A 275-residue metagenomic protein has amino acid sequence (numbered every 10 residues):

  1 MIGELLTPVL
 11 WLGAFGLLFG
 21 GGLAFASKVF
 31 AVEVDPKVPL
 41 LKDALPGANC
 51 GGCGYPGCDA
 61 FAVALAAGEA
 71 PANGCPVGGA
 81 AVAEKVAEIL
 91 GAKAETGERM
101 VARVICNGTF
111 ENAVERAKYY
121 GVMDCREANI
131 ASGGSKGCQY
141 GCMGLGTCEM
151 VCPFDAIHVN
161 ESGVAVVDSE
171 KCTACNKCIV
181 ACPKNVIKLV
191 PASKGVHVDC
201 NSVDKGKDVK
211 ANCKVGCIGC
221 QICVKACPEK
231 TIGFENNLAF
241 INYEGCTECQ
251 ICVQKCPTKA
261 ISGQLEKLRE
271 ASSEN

Functional and structural regions predicted by a protein language model:
I2-A226, K230, K255, K259-N275: Ferredoxin-type iron-sulfur electron-transfer modules and their immediate structural context
I222, I232-F234, L238-F240: Strongly charged, low-complexity linkers/loops
